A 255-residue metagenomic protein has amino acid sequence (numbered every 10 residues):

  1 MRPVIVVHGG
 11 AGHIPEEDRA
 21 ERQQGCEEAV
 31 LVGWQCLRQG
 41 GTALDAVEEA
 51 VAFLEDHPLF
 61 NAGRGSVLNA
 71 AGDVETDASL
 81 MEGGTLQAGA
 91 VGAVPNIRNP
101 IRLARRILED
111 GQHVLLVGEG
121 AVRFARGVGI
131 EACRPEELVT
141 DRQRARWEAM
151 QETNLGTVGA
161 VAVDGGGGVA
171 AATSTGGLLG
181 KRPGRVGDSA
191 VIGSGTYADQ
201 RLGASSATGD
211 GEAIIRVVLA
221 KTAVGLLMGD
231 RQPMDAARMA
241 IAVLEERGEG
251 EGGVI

Functional and structural regions predicted by a protein language model:
M1-I255: Alpha/propeptide regions of enzymes that mature by internal proteolysis
